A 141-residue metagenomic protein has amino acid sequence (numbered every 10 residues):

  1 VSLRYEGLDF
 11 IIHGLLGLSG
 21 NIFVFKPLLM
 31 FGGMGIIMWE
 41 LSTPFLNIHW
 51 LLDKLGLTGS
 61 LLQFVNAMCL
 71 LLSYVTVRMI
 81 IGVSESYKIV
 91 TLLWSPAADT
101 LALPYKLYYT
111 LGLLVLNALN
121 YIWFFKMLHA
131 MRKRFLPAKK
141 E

Functional and structural regions predicted by a protein language model:
V1, G14-L15, K26-P27, Q63-V65 (+1 more regions): Short hydrophobic/aromatic segments of transmembrane alpha-helices and their interfaces
V1-F10: Short, amphipathic, aromatic/basic-enriched membrane-interface segments that mark the entry/exit of transmembrane
L3-R4, L29-M30, A67-C69: Short hydrophobic "helix-edge" motifs at membrane interfaces and signal-peptide entry regions
G7, L28-L29, L61, L103: Membrane-helix interface segments
I11-I22, M34-I48, M68-V83, L111-A118: Hydrophobic alpha-helical cores of multi-pass transmembrane domains in eukaryotic membrane proteins
V24-G32: Transmembrane helix interruption/hinge and helix-loop junction motifs
G32-G33, L51-L55: Short acidic alpha-helical/loop segments enriched in Asp/Glu that coordinate divalent cations
D53-E141: C-terminal transmembrane module of eukaryotic multi-pass membrane proteins
